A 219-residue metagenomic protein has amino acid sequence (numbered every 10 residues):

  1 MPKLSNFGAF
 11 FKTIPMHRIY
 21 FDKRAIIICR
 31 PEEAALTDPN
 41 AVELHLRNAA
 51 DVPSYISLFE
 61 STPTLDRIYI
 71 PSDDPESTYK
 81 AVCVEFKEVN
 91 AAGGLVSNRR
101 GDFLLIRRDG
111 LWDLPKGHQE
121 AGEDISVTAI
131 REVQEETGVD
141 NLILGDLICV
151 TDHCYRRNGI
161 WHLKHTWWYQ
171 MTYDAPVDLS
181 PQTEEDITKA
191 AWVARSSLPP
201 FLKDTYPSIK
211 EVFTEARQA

Functional and structural regions predicted by a protein language model:
M1-F7: Intrinsically disordered, low-complexity segments enriched in serine/proline and basic residues
I14-K23: Short, hydrophobic/proline-enriched secondary-structure or compact coil segments at domain edges
M16, A91, K164-W168: Short hydrophobic/aromatic beta-strand or adjacent loop that forms the aromatic wall/cage of a ligand/substrate-binding
I19, I27-H45, Q182-A219: Nudix hydrolase/Nudix homology domain
A35-L46, S97-Q134, V139: Conserved Nudix-box catalytic region and its N-terminal flanking loop in Nudix hydrolases and closely related
A49-G93: Acidic, metal-coordinating catalytic segment for phosphate/diphosphate chemistry, firing primarily on the Nudix
G93, D102, K189: Conserved beta-strand and immediately adjacent loop positions that scaffold enzyme active sites
Q119-P207: Unchanged
